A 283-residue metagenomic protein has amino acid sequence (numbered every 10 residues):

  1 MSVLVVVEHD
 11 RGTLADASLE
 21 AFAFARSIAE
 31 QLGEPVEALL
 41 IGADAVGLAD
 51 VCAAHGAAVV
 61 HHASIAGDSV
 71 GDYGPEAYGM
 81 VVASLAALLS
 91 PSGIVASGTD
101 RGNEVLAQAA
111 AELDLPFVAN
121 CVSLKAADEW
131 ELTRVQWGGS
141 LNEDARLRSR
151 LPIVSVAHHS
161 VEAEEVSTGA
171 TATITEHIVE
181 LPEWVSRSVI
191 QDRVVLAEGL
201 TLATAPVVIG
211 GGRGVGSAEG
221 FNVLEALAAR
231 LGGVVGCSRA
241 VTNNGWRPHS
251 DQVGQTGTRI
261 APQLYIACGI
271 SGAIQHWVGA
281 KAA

Functional and structural regions predicted by a protein language model:
M1-A283: N-terminal glycine-rich FAD/FM-binding segment characteristic of electron-transfer flavoproteins
